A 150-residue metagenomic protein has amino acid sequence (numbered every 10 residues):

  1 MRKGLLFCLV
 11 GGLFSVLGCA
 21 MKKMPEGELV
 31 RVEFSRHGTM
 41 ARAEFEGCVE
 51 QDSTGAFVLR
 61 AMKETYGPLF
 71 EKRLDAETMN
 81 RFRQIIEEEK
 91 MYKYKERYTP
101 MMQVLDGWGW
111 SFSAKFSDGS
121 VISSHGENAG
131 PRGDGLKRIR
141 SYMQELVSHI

Functional and structural regions predicted by a protein language model:
M1-G4: Positively charged n-region of N-terminal signal peptides that target proteins for export
F7-S15: Bacterial N-terminal signal peptides
C19-T39, F70-K72, T78, I85 (+1 more regions): Short, well-ordered, aromatic-rich surface patches in folded extracellular/luminal domains
F45-E46: A structural supersecondary motif
F57-F70: Acidic/histidine-rich, surface-exposed loop or edge segments in extracytoplasmic proteins
